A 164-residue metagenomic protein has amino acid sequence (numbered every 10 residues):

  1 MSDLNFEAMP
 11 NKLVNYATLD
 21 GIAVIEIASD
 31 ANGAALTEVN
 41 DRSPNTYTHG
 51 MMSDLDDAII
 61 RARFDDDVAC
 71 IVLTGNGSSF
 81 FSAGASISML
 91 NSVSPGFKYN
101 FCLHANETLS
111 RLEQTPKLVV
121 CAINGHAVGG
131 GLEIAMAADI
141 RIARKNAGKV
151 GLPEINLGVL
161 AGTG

Functional and structural regions predicted by a protein language model:
M1-T74, S110: Conserved CoA-thioester-binding segment of acyl-CoA-metabolizing enzymes
D20, D66-V68, A85, Q114 (+1 more regions): Structured loop/turn residues at beta-strand edges in well-structured enzyme cores
S29-R42, T46, G75-T108, G158: Glycine- (often His-adjacent) and acidic-residue-rich active-site loop that binds/positions the CoA thioester
H49-F64, I87-N124: An acidic, glycine-rich surface segment that forms the CoA-thioester-binding/catalytic face of crotonase-fold enzymes
L55, L73, S86, I134-A135: Hydrophobic/aromatic residues within transmembrane alpha-helices of multi-pass small-molecule transporters
T108, L112-Q114, A122, V128-G164: CoA-thioester-processing core
